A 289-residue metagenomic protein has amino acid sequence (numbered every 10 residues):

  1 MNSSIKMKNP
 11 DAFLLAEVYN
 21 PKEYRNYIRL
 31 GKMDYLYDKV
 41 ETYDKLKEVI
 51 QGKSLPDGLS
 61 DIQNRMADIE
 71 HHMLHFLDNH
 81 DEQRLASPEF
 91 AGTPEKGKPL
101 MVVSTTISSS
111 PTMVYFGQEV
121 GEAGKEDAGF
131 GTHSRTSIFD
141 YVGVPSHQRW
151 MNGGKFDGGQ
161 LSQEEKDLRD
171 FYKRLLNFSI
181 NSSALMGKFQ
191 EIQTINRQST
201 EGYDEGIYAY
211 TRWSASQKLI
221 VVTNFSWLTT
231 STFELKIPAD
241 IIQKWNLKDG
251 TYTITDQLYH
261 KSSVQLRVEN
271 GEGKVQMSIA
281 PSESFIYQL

Functional and structural regions predicted by a protein language model:
M1-M73, P88-F90, P94-E95, V103-T106 (+6 more regions): Active-site-proximal helices and loops of the catalytic beta/alpha 8
E205-I207, Q217, S282-I286: Short hydrophobic/aromatic beta-strand or adjacent loop that forms the aromatic wall/cage of a ligand/substrate-binding
I220-N224, I254: Buried hydrophobic-core signal for structured, non-transmembrane domains
T251, T255-E272: Solvent-exposed beta-strand/loop surfaces of large extracellular or lumenal domains
Q265-L289: C-terminal beta-strand-rich structural cap/linker in extracellular carbohydrate-active enzymes
